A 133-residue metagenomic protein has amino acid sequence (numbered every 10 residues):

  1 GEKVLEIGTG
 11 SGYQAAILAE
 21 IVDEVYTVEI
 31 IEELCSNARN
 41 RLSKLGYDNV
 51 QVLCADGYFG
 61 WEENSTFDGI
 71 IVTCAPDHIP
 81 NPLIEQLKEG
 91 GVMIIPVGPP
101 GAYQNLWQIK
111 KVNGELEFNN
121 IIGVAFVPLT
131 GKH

Functional and structural regions predicted by a protein language model:
G1-L116: Conserved nucleotide-cofactor-binding alpha/beta core module
L106-H133: Substrate-binding/catalytic lobe of Class I Rossmann-like enzymes that use SAM or dcSAM, i.e., the mid-to-C-terminal
